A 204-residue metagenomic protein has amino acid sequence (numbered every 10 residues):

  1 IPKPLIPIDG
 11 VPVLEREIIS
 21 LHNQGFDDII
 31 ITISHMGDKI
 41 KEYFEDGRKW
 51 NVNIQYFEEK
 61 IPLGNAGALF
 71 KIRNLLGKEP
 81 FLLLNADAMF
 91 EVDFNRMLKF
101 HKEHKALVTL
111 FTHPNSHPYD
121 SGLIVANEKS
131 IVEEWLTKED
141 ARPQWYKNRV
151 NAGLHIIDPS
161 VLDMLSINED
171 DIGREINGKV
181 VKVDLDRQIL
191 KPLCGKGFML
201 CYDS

Functional and structural regions predicted by a protein language model:
I1-K41, V52: N-terminal glycine-rich phosphate-binding loop and ensuing alpha1 helix
L5, I124-A126, L190, C201: A structural signal for short hydrophobic beta-strand segments in well-ordered beta-sheet cores
I8, P12, P62-A66, D184: Conserved phosphate-coordination/catalytic loops
V13-R16, A68-K71, I189: Well-ordered alpha-helical segments embedded in enzymatic catalytic cores
N23, E42, N74, P192-G195: Solvent-exposed polar/charged
K41-E128, I156, L165-S166: Conserved beta-loop-beta/alpha segment of the NTase-like Rossmann-fold superfamily that binds/positions NTPs
P80-L84, M89, N95-K102, S116-P118 (+1 more regions): Catalytic-core segments of class I nucleotidyltransferases/pyrophosphorylases that form NMP-activated intermediates
